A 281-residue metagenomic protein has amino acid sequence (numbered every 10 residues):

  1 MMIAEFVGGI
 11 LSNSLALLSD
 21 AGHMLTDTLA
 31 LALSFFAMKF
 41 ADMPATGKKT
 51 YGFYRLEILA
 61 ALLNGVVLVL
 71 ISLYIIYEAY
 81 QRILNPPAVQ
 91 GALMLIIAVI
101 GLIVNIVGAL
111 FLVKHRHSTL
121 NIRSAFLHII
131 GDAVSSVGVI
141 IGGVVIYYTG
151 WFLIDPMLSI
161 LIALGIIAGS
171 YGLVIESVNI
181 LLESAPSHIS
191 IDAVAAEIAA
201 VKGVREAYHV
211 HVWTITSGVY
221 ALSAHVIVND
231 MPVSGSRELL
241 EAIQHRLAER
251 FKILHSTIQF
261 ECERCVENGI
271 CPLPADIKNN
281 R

Functional and structural regions predicted by a protein language model:
M1-A4: The first (N-terminal) embedded transmembrane alpha-helix
V7-S19: Short, hydrophobic transmembrane alpha-helix segments
G22, A30-R281: Alpha-helical transmembrane segments and adjacent TM-loop junctions that form the membrane-embedded core of multi-pass
D27: Classical protein tyrosine phosphatase
